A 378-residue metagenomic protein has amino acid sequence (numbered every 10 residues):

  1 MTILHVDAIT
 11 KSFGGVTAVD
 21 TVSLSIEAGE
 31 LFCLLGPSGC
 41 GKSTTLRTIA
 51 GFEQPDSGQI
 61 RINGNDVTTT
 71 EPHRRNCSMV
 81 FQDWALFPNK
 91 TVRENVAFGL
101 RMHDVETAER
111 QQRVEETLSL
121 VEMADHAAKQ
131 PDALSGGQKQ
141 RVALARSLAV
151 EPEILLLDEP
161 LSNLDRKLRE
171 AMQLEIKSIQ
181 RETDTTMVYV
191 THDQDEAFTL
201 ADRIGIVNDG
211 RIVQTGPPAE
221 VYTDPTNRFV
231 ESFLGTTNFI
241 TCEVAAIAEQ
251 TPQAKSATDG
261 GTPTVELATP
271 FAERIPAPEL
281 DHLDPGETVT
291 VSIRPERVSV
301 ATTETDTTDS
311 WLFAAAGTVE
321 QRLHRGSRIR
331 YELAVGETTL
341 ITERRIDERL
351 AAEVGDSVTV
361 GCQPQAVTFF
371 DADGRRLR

Functional and structural regions predicted by a protein language model:
H5, S25, R61, T359-G361: ABC ATPase nucleotide-binding domain
T21, D56-Q59, D209: Conserved coupling/switch loops of ABC nucleotide-binding domains, chiefly the family-specific signature
L35-P37: The feature captures the beta-strand-to-loop junction immediately N-terminal to the Walker
A50: Helix-to-loop junction immediately C-terminal to a conserved catalytic motif
G58-D66: Conserved ABC transporter NBD signature motif
T70-S232: ABC ATPase nucleotide-binding domains
T237, A248-R378: Non-catalytic connector elements of ABC transporters
